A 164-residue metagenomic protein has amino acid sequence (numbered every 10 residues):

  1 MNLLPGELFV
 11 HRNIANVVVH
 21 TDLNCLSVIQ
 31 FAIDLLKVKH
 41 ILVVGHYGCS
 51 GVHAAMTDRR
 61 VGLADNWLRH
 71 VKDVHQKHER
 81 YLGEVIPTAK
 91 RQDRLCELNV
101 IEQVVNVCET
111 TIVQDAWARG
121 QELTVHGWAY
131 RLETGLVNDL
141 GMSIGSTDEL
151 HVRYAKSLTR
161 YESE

Functional and structural regions predicted by a protein language model:
M1-L23: Short, conserved "active-site rim" segments that organize catalytic pockets and cofactor/ligand binding
A15-K39, S50-E164: Divalent-metal-activated hydrolytic enzyme cores
V43: Conserved functional hotspot residues or short segments at active or partner-binding sites across diverse domains
